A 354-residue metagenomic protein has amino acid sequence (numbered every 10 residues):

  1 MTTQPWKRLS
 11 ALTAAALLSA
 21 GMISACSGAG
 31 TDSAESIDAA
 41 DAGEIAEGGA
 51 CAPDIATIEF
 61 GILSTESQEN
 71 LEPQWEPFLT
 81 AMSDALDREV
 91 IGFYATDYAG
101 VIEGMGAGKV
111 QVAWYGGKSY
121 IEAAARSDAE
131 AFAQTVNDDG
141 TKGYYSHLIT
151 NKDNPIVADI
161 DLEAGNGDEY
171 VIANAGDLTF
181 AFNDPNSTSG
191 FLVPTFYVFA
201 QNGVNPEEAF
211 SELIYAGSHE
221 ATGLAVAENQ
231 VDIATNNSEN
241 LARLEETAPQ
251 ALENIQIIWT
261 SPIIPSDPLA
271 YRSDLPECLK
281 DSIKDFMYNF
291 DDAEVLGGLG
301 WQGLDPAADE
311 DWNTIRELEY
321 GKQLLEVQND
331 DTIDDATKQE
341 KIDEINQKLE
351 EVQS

Functional and structural regions predicted by a protein language model:
I23-I37: Bacterial lipoprotein signal-peptidase II cleavage site
D41-T57, E66-E69, P73, P77 (+1 more regions): An extracytoplasmic/periplasmic, membrane-proximal ligand-sensing/linker region
G48-G49, P53-S67, R88-Y94, L178-A181: Short, well-ordered beta-strand elements
F78-D87, G176-L178, D184, T188-Y215 (+1 more regions): Ligand-binding cleft/hinge of the Venus flytrap
Y94, A99-A113, A125-S127, H219-A234 (+1 more regions): Short helices/loops that flank or line small-molecule/ion binding pockets
G117-S127, F199-A200, A227-E228, D232-E253: A ligand-binding cleft/hinge motif common to bilobed small-molecule-binding domains
T135-F191, T195-F196, Q201: A conserved helix-loop-strand patch within extracytoplasmic ligand-binding domains of the periplasmic binding
T135-H147, P249-K284, W301-W312: Periplasmic-binding protein-like
